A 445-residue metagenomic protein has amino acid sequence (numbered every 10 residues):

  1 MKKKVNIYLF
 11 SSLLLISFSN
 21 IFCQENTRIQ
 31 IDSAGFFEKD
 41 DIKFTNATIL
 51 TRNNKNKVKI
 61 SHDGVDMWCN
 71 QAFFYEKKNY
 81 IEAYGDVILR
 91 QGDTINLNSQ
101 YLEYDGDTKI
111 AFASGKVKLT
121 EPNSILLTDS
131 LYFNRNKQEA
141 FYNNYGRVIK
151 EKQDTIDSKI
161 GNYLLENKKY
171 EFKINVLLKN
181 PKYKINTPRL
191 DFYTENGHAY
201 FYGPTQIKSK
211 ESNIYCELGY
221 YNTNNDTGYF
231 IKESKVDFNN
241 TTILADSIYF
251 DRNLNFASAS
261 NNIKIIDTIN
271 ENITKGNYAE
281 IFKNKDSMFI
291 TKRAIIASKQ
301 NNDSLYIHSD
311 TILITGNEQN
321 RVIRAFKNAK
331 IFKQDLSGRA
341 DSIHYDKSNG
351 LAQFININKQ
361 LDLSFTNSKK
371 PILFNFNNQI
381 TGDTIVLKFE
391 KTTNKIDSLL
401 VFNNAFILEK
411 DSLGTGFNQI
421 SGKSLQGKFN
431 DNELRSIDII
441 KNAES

Functional and structural regions predicted by a protein language model:
M1-T27: Bacterial Sec-dependent N-terminal signal peptides
F22-S445: N-terminal amphipathic/hydrophobic interface segments
